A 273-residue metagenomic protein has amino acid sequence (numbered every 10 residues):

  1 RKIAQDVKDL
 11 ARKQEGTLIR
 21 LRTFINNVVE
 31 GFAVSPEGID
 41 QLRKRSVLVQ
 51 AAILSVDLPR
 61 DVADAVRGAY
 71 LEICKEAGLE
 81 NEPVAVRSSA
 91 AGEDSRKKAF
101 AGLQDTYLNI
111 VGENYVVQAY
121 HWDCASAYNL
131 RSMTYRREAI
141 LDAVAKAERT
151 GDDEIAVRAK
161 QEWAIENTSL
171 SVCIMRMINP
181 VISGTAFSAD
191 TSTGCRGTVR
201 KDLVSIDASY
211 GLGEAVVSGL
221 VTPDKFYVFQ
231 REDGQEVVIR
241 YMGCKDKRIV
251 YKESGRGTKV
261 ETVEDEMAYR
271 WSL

Functional and structural regions predicted by a protein language model:
R1-C173, I182, V263-L273: N-terminal beta-alpha lobe that positions the nucleotide/phosphoryl donor in ATP/NTP-coupled carboxylate activation
S88-A90, R176-I178, A208-Y210: Short, structured patches in soluble enzyme cores that scaffold and shape functional sites
D94-K97, Y107-N109, V116-Y120, I182-G184 (+5 more regions): Short helix/loop capping segments that flank catalytic or ligand/cofactor-binding pockets
V144-K160, L203-L273: Conserved catalytic alpha/beta cores of large enzymes that bind or transform nucleotide phosphates and polynucleotides
R176, P180-F187: Phosphate/diphosphate-binding loops
A189-T191: Short conserved beta-strand segments at catalytic cores or DNA/RNA-binding microdomains of nucleic-acid binding
